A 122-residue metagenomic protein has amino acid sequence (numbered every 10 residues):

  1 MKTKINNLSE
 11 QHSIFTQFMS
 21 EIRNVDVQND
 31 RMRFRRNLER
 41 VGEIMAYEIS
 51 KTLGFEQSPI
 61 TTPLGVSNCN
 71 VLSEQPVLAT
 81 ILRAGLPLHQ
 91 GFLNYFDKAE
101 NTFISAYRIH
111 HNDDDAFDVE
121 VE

Functional and structural regions predicted by a protein language model:
M1-E122: PRPP-associated nucleotide enzymes
